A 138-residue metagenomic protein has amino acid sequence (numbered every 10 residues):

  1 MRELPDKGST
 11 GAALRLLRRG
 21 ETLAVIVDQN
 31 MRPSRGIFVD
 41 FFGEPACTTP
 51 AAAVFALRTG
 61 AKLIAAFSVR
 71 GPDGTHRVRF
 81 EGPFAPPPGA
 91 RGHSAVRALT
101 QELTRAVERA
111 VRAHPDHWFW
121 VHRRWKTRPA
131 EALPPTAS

Functional and structural regions predicted by a protein language model:
M1-K7: Membrane-interfacial amphipathic helices and adjacent loop/beta segments that form the lipid-substrate binding surface
K7-S138: Non-catalytic C-terminal accessory region of glycerolipid acyltransferases and related lyso-lipid remodeling enzymes
